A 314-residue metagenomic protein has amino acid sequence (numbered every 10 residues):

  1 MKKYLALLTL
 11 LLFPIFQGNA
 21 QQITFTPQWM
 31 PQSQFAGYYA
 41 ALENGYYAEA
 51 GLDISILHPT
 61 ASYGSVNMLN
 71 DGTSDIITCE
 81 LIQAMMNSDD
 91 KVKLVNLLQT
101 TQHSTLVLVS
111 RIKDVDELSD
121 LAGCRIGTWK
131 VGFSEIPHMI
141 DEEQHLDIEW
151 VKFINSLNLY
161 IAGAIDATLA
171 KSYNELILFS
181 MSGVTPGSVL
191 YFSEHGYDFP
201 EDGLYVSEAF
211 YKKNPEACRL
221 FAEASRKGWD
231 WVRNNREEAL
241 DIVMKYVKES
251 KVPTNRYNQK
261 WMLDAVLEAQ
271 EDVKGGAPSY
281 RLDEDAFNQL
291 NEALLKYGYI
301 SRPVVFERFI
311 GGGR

Functional and structural regions predicted by a protein language model:
Y4-F16, A20: Sec-dependent N-terminal signal peptides
G18-L52, R281, F287-R314: N-terminal hydrophobic or amphipathic helices and topogenic motifs
Q21-F153, L157-A170, L190, D198: Short, glycine-/small- and polar/acidic-enriched structural segments that line small-molecule recognition paths
E49, S119, F192-Y197, E271-E284: Short, solvent-exposed loop/beta-turn-alpha elements that line the ligand-binding surface or hinge of extracytoplasmic
I82-Q83, N155-V252: Pocket-lining segment of extracytoplasmic ligand-binding domains
D147-W150, G187-V189, E249-A265, S301-R308: Short, surface-exposed acidic
N214-Y297: Secondary-structure end/capping motifs
